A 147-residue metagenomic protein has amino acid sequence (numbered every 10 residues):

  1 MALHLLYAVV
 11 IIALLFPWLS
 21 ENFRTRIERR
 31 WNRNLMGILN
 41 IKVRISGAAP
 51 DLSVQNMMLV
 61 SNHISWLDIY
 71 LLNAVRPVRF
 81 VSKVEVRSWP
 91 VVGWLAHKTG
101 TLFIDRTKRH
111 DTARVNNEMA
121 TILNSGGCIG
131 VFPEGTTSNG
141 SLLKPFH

Functional and structural regions predicted by a protein language model:
M1-R44, W94-T99: A transmembrane-helix-recognition feature enriched in membrane-embedded lipid enzymes and envelope glyco-/phospholipid
G37-H147: Soluble catalytic domains of membrane acyltransferases
